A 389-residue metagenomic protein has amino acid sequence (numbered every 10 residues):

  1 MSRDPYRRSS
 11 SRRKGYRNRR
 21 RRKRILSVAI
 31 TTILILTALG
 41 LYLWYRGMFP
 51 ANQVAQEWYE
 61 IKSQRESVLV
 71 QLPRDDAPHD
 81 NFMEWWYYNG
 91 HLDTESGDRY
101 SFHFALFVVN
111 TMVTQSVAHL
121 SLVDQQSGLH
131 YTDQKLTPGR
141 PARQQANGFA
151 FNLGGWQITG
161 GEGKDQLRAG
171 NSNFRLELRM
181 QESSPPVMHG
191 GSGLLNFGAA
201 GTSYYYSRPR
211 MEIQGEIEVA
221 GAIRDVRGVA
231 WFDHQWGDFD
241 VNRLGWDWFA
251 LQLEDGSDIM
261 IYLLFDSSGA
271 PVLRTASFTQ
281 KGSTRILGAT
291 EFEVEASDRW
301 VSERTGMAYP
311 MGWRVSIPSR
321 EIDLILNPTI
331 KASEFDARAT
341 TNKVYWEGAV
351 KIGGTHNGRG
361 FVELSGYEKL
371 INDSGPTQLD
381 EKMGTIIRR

Functional and structural regions predicted by a protein language model:
R3-A29, L39-R389: Structured soluble/peripheral alpha/beta segments that form catalytic or ligand/cofactor-binding pockets
